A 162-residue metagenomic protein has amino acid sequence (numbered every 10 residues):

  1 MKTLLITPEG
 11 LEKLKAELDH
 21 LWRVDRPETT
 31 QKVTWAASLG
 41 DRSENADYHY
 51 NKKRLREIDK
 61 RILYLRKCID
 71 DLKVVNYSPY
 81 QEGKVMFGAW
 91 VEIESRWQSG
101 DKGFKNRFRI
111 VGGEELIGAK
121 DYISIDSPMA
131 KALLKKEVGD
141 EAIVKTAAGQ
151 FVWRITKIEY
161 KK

Functional and structural regions predicted by a protein language model:
M1, S43, I69-D70, Y80 (+2 more regions): Residue-level signal for pocket-adjacent positions within structured domains
M1-K60: N-terminal cationic and glycine-rich segments that engage phosphates or anionic surfaces
I6-L11, L65, N106-R107: Short amphipathic alpha-helical segments, especially helix-boundary/capping motifs
L21-V24, A36, R61, L65-V75 (+2 more regions): Conserved, well-folded catalytic cores of nucleic-acid-processing and energy-transducing macromolecular machines
V33, D59, R66-I69, G88-E92: A general secondary-structure boundary signal
A46-P79, G83: Internal alpha/beta loop-helix hairpins
V75-W153, E159-K161: Non-DNA-binding regulatory cores of transcription-related proteins, predominantly C-terminal effector-binding
